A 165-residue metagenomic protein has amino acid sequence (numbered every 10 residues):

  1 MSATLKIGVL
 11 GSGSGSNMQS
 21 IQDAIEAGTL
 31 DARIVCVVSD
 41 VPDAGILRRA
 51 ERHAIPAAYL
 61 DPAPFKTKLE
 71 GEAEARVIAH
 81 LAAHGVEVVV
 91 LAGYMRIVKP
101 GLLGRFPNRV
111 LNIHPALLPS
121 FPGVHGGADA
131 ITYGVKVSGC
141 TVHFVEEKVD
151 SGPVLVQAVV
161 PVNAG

Functional and structural regions predicted by a protein language model:
M1-G165: One-carbon transfer enzymes
